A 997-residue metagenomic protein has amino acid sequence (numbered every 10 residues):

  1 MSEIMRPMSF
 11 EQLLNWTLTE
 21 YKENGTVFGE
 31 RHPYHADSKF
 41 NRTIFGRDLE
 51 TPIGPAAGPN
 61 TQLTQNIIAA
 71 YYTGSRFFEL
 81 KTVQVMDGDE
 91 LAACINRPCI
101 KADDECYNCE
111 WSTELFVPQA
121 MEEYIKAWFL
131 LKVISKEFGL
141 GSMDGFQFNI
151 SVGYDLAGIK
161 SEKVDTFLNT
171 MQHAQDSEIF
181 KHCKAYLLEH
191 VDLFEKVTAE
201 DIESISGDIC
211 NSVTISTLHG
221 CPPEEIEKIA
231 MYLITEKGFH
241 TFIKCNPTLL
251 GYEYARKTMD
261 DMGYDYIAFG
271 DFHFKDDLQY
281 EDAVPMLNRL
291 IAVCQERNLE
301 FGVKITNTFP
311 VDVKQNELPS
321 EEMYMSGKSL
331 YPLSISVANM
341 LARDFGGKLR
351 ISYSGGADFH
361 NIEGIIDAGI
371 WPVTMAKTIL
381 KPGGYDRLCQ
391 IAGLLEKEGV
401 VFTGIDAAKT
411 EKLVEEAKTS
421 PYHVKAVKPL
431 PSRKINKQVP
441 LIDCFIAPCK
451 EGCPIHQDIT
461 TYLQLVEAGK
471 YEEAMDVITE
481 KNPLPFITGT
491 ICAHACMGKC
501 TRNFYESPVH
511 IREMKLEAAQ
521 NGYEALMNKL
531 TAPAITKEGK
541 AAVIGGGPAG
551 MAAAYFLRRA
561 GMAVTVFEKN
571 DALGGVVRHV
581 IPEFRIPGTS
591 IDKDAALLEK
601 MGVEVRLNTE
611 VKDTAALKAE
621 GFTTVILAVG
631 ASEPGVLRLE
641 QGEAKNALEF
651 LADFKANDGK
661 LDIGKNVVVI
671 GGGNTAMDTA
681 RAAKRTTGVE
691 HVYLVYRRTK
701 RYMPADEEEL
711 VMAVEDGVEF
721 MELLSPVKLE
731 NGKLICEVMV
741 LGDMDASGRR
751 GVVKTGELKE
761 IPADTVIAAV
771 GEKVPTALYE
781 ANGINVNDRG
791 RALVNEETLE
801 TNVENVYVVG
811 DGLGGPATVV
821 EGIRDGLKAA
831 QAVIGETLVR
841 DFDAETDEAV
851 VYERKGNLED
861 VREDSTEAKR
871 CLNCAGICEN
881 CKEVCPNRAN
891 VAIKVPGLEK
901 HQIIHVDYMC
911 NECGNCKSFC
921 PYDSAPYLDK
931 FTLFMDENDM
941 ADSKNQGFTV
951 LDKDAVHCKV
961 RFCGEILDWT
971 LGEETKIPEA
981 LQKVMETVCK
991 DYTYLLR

Functional and structural regions predicted by a protein language model:
E23-S38, G251-G347, P382-V400, G642: Glycine/Thr-rich beta-alpha phosphate-binding loop at enzyme active sites
R76-D87, C245-P247, G364-L394: Glycine-rich phosphate-binding active-site loops on the catalytic face of alpha/beta enzymes
G88-N108, I379-G404: C-terminal helical cap(s) of enzyme catalytic domains, especially alpha/beta-barrels
S432-G452, A474-H494, L526-V543, R578-H579 (+9 more regions): Ferredoxin-like iron-sulfur electron-transfer modules
A447-A468, G489-A519, T565, A572 (+3 more regions): Iron-sulfur cluster-binding cysteine motifs and their immediate structural context in ferredoxin-like electron-transfer
A519-I535, K593-A615, P634-T687, N787-E797 (+1 more regions): Glycine-rich dinucleotide-binding loop and its adjacent helix/turn
G642-K665, M744-P816: FAD-site-proximal beta/loop scaffold in flavoenzymes
V809-T837: A conserved FAD-binding loop/helix module that cradles the flavin
